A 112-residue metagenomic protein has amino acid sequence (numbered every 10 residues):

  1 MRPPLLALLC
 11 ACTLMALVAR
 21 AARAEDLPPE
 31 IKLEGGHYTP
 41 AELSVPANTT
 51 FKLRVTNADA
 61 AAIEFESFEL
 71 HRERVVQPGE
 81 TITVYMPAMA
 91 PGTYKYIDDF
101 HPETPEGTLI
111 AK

Functional and structural regions predicted by a protein language model:
M1-A7: Positively charged n-region of N-terminal signal peptides that target proteins for export
A7-L17: Bacterial N-terminal signal peptides
V18-A24: Sec/Tat signal peptide C-region and signal peptidase I cleavage site
E25-E30, Q77-K112: Extracellular/periplasmic metallocenter environments
E25-N48: N-terminal edge beta-strand
E34-A41, S67-H71, G79-T83: N-terminal post-signal-peptidase region of extra-cytosolic proteins
A41-A61, T81-M89, Y94-K95, A111: Beta-strand cores of secreted/periplasmic/IMS beta-sandwich domains, seen most often in copper-related folds
A58-P78, G107: Histidine- and aromatic-enriched segments that form or immediately flank copper-ligand environments
